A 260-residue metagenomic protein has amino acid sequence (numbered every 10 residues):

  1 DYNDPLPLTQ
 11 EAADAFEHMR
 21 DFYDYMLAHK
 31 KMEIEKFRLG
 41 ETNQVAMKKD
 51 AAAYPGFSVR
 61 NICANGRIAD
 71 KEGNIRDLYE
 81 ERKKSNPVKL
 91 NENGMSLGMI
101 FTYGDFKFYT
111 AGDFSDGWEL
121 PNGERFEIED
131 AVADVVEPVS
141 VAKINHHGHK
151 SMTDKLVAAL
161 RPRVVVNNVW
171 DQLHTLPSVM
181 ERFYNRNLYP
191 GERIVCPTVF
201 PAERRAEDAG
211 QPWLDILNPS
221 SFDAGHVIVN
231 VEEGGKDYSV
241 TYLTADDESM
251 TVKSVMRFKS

Functional and structural regions predicted by a protein language model:
D1-W118, R186-R193, P197-S260: Flexible, acidic/histidine-containing loops and adjacent segments that form or flank the divalent-metal
P5-A13, D154-A158, P177-E181: Metal-dependent catalytic neighborhoods of phosphoester/phosphodiester hydrolases
N65-S178: Active-site-proximal loop/helix segments of hydrolase catalytic cores
V164, M180, N185-N187: Alpha-helix boundary/interfacial micro-motifs
